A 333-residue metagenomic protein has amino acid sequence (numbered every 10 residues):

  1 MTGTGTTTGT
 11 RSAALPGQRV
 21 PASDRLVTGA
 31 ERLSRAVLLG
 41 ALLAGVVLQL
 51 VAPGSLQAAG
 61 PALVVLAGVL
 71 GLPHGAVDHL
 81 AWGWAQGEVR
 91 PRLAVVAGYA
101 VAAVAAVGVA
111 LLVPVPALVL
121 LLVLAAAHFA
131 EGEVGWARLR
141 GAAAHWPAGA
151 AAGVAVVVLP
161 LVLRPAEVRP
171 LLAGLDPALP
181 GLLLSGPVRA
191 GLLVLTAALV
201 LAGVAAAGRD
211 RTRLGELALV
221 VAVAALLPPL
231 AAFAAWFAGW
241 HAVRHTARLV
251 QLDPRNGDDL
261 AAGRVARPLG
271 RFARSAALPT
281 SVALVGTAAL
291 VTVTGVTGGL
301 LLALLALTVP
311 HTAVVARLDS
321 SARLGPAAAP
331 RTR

Functional and structural regions predicted by a protein language model:
A22-G40, P91: N-terminal membrane topogenic signal
A41-L48, G98-V107, A197-V200, L214-V223 (+1 more regions): Hydrophobic, membrane-inserted alpha-helices
V46-A59, T292-T294: Short, hydrophobic transmembrane alpha-helix segments
G60-G71, V115-A127, L217, A232-R244 (+1 more regions): Hydrophobic core segments of alpha-helical transmembrane domains in multi-pass membrane proteins
P73-W84, A126-R140, L199-R209, H245-L249 (+1 more regions): C-terminal ends of transmembrane helices
E88-R92, V101-V162: Membrane-interface helix-loop-helix junctions at boundaries between adjacent transmembrane segments
V134-G135, L226-L227, A235-A273: Predominantly late transmembrane helices and immediately cytosolic-facing juxtamembrane segments
A143-A206: Long hydrophobic alpha-helical segments that form multi-pass transmembrane helix bundles in integral membrane proteins
